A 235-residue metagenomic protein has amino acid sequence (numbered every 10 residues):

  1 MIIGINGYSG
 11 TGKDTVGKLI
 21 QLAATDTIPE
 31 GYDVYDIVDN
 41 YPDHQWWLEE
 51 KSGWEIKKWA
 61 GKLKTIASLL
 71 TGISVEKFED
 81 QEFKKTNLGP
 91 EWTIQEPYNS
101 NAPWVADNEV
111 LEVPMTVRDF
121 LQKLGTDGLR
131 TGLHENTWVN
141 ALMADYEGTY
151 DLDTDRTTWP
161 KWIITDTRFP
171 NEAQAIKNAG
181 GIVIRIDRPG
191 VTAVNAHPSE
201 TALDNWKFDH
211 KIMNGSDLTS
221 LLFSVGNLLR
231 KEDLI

Functional and structural regions predicted by a protein language model:
I3-I5, I164: Hydrophobic anchor at the beta1->P-loop junction of P-loop NTPases
N6-S9, K18, I37, A141-D145 (+1 more regions): Small-molecule kinase domains that catalyze NTP-dependent phosphoryl transfer to phosphate-bearing small molecules
D14: Walker A/P-loop
I20, A24, I28, T71: Active-site catalytic pocket residues across diverse enzymes, especially alpha/beta-hydrolases
D33-W159: ATP-dependent small-molecule kinase phosphotransfer cores that center on conserved nucleotide phosphate-binding segments
K58-K62, T167-R168, S216: Short beta->alpha linker loops
L121, I164, I212: Residue-level signature of catalytic and energy-coupling elements of molecular machines, predominantly ATP/GTP-dependent
D145-A179: C-terminal cap of thioredoxin/glutaredoxin-like
